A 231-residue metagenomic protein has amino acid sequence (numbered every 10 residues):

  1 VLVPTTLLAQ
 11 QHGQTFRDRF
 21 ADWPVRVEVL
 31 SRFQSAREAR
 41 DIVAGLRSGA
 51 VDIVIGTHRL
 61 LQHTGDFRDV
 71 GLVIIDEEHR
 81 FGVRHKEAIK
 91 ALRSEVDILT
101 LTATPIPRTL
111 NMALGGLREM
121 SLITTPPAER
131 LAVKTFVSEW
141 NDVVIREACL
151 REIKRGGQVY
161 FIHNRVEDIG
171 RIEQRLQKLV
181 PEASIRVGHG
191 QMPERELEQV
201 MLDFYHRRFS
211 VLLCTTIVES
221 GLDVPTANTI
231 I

Functional and structural regions predicted by a protein language model:
V1-I231: Inter-lobe coupling/hinge segments of SF2-like helicase ATPases
